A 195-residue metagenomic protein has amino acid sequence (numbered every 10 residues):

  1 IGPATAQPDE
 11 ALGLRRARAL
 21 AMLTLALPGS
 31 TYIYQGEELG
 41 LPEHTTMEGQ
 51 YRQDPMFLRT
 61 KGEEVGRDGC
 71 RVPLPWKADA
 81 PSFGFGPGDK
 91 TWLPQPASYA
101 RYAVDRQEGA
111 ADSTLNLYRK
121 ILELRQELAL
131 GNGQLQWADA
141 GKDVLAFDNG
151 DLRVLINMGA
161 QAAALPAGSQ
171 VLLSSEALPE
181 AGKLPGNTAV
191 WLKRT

Functional and structural regions predicted by a protein language model:
I1-G168, S174-T195: Active-site and adjacent substrate-binding regions of carbohydrate-active enzymes
